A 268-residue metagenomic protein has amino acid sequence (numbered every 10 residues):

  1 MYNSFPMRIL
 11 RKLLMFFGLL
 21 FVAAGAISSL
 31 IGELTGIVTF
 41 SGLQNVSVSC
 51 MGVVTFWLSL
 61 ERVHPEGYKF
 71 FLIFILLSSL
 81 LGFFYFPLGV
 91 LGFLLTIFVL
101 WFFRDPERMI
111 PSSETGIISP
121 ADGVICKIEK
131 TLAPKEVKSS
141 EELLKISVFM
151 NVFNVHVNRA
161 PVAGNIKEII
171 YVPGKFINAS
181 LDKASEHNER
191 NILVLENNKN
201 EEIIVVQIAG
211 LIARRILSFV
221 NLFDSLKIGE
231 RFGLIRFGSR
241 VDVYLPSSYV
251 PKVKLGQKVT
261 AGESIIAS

Functional and structural regions predicted by a protein language model:
Y2-S268: Contiguous, well-folded functional domains in the mature portion of proteins
